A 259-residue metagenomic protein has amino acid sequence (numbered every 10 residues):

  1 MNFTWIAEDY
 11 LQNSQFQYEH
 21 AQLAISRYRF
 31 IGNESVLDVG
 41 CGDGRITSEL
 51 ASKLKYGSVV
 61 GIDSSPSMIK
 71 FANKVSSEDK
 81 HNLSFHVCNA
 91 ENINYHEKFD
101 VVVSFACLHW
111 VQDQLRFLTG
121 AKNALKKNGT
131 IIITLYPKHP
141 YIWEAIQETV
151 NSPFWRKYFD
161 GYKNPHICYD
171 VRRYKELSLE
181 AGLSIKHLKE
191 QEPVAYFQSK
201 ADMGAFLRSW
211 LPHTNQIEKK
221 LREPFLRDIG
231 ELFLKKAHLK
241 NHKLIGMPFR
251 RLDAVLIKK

Functional and structural regions predicted by a protein language model:
M1-E34, R45-E49, M68-F71, V75 (+1 more regions): Conserved class I S-adenosyl-L-methionine
L37-V39, D43-N92: Class I SAM-dependent methyltransferase SAM/SAH-binding core
D43-R45, K163-K259: Conserved Class I S-adenosyl-L-methionine
S76, V150, S178: Conserved hydrophobic residues forming the short capping helix/wall of the S-adenosyl-L-methionine
E91-V102: A short acidic, Gly/Pro-enriched loop at the edge of an enzyme's catalytic core that lines a small-molecule cofactor
V101-Q114, P137: A short SAM/SAH-binding and catalytic strip from SAM-dependent methyltransferases
L115-T130: A short glycine-rich, Lys/Arg-flanked "PGG" loop and its adjoining helix->strand segment in the class I
I132-W155: Conserved class I S-adenosyl-L-methionine
